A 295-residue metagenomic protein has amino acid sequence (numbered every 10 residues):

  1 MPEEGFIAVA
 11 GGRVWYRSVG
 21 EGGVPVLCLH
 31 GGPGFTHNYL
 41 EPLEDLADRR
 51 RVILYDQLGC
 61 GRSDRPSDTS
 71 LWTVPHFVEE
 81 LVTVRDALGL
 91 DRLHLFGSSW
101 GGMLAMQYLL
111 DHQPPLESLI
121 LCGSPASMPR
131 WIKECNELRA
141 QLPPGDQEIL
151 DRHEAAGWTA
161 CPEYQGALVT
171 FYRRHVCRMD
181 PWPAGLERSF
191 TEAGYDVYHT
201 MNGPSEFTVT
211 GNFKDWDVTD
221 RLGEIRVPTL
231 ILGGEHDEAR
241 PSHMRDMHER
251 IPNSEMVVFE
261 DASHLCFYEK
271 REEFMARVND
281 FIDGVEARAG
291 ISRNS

Functional and structural regions predicted by a protein language model:
M1-R13: N-terminal cap/lid segment of alpha/beta-hydrolase-fold proteins
G12-P66, S70: Conserved HGGG/HGGXW glycine-rich cap/lid loop of the alpha/beta-hydrolase fold
Q57-W100, A276: Active-site loop/oxyanion-hole signature of alpha/beta-hydrolase fold enzymes
D91-E134: Conserved hydrolase catalytic core segment
S118-W158: Flexible "cap/lid" loop of the alpha/beta hydrolase fold
A140-L142, E148-V227, D246: Alpha/beta-hydrolase
N212, T219-A262: Conserved loop-alpha-helix segment in the C-terminal half of the alpha/beta-hydrolase fold that carries the catalytic
S254-S295: Catalytic active-site module of serine/aspartate enzymes centered on a nucleophile-bearing elbow/loop
